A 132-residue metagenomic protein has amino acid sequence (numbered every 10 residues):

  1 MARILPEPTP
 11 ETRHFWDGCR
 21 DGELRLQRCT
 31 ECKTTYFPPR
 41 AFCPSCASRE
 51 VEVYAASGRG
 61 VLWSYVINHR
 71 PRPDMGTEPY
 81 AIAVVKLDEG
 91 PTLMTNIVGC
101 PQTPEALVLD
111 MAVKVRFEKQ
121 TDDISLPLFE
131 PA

Functional and structural regions predicted by a protein language model:
M1-L24, A132: A broadly conserved sequence feature marking short terminus-proximal activation segments in nucleic acid-centric
E23-L26, R40: Residues immediately within or flanking Cys/His clusters that coordinate Zn2+ in small zinc-binding modules
R28-E31, F42-S48: Short, cysteine/histidine-rich loop/knuckle motifs that typically chelate Zn2+
F37, E50-E52: Short functional micro-motifs and their immediate structural scaffolds
G60-L62, I97: Conserved hydrophobic positions within beta-strands
T92-T103: Beta-strand/loop nucleic-acid-binding surfaces
P101-K114: Short nucleic-acid-contacting surface segments enriched for D/E, G, S/T with interspersed K/R
R116-A132: OB-fold/S1-family single-stranded nucleic acid-binding modules
